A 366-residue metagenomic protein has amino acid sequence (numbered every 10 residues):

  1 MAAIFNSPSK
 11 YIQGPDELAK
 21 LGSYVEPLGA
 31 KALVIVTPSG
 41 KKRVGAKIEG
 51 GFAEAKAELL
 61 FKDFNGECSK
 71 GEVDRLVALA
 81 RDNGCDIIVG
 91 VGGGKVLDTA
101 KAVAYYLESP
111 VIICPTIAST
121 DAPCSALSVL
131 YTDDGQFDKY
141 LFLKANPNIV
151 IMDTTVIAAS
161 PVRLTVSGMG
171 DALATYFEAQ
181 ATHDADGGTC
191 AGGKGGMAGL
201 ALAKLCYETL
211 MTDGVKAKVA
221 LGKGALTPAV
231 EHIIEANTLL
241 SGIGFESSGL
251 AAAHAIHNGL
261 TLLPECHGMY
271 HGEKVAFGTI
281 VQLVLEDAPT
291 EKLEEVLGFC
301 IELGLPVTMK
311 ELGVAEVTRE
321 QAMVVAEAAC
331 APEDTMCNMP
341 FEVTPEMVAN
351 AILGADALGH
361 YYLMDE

Functional and structural regions predicted by a protein language model:
M1-I87, M309: ATP/NTP phosphate-donor binding region
A3-F5, P27, R81-D82, A104 (+5 more regions): Solvent-exposed alpha-helices and their adjacent loops that cap or buttress functional pockets in soluble metabolic
G14, V34-I35, S69, G94 (+8 more regions): Buried hydrophobic positions in well-ordered alpha/beta secondary-structure cores of metabolic enzymes
L18, K41-G45, K70, K95-A102 (+3 more regions): Short glycine/serine/threonine-rich phosphate/pyrophosphate-binding segments that cradle anionic phosphate groups
A19, Y105-A198: A glycine/threonine-rich phosphate-anchoring loop and its flanking beta-alpha core in nucleotide/phosphate-binding
K20, A288-E366: C-terminal charged capping/lid subdomain of soluble metabolic enzymes
A80-I117: A short, small-residue-rich loop immediately preceding and capping a beta-strand
C190-L305: Active-site segments that bind and position negatively charged phosphate/pyrophosphate groups
